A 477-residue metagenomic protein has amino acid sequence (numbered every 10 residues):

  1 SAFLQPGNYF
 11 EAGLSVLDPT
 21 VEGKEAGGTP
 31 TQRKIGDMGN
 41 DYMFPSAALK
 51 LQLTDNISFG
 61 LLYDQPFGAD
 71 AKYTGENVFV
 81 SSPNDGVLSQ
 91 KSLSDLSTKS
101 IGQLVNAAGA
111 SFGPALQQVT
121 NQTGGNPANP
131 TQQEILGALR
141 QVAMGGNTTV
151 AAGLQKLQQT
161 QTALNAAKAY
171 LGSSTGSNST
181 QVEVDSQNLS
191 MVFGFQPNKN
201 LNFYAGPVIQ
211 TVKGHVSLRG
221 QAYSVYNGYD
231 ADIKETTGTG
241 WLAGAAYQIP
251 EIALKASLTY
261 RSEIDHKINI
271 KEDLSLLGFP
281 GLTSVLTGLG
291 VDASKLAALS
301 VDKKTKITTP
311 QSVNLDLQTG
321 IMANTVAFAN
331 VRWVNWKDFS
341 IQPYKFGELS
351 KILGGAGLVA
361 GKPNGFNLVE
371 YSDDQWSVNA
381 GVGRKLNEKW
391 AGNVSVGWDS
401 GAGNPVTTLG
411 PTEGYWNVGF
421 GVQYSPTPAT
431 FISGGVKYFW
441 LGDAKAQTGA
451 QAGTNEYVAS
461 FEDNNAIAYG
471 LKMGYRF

Functional and structural regions predicted by a protein language model:
A2, F44-K50: A contiguous strand-loop segment
A2-F3, P280: Extracellular and analogous surface-interaction loops
F3-G23: Transmembrane beta-strand segments of Gram-negative outer membrane beta-barrel proteins
D18-D41: Surface-exposed strand-loop-strand hairpins of Gram-negative outer-membrane beta-barrel proteins
E25, F44, L53-F477: Outer-membrane beta-barrel porins/channels
